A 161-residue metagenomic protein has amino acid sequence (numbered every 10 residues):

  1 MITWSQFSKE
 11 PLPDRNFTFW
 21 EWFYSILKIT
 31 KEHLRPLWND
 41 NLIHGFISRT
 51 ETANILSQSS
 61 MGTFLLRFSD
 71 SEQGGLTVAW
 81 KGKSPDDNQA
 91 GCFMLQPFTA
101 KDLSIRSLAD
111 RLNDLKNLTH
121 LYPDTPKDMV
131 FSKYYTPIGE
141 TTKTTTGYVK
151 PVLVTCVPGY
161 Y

Functional and structural regions predicted by a protein language model:
M1-Y161: Eukaryotic phosphotyrosine signaling hubs
